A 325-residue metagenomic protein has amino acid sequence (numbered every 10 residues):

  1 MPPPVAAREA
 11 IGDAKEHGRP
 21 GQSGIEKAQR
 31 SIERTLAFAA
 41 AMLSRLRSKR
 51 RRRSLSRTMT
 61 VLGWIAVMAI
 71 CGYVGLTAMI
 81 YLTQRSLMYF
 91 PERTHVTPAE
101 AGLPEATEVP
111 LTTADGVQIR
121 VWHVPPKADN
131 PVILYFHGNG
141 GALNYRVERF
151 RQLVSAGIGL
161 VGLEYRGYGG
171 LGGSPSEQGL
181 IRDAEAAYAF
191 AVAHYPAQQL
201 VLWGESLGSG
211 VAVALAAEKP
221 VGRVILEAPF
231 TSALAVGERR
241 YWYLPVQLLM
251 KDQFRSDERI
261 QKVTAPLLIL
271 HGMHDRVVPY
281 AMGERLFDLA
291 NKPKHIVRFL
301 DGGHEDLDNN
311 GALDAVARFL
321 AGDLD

Functional and structural regions predicted by a protein language model:
I70-P110: An N-terminal hydrophobic leader/cap segment in hydrolases
Q118-F190: Membrane-embedded segments
A197-S206: Alpha/beta-hydrolase fold nucleophile elbow
G210-A265, N309: Hydrolase active-site cap/lid region
V263, I269-H271, D275: Short beta-strand/loop motif that positions the catalytic acidic residue of the alpha/beta-hydrolase fold
P279-D288: Short alpha-helix in the alpha/beta-hydrolase fold that links the catalytic acid
A290-E305: Catalytic histidine neighborhood in serine/cysteine hydrolases with alpha/beta-hydrolase-type architecture
D308-L320: Post-His helix in hydrolase/transferase enzymes
